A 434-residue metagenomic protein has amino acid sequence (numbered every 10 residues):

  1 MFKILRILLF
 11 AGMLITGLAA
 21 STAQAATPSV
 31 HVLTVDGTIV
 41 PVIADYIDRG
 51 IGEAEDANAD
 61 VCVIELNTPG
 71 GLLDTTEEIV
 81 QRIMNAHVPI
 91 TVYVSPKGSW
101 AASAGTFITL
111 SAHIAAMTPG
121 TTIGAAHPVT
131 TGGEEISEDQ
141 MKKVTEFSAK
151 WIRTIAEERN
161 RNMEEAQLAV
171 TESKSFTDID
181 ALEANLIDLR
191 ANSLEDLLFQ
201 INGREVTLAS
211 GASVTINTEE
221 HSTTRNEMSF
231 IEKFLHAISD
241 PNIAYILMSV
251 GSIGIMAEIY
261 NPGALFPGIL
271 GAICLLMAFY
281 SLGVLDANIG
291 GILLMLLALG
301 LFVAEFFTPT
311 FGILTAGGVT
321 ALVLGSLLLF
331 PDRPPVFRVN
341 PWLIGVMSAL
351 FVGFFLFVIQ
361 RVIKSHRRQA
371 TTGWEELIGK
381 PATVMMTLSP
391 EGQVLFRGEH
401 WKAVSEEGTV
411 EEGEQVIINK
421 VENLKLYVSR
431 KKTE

Functional and structural regions predicted by a protein language model:
M1-L9: Bacterial N-terminal signal peptides that target proteins for export
L8-A19: Bacterial N-terminal signal peptides
I15, V250, G254, I273 (+2 more regions): Alpha-helical transmembrane segments
S21-I231, L235: Soluble extramembrane regions of membrane proteins in the secretory/endomembrane system
T38, W374-E434: Terminal membrane-proximal soluble interaction domains of membrane-associated proteins
P41, S99, P309, I359 (+4 more regions): Short beta-strands and strand-coil junctions in structured, solvent-facing domains, enriched
A184, D188-L293, V303: Non-cytosolic juxtamembrane linkers/loops that tether extracellular or periplasmic domains to nearby transmembrane
S281-L377: Hydrophobic, low-charge alpha-helical segments
